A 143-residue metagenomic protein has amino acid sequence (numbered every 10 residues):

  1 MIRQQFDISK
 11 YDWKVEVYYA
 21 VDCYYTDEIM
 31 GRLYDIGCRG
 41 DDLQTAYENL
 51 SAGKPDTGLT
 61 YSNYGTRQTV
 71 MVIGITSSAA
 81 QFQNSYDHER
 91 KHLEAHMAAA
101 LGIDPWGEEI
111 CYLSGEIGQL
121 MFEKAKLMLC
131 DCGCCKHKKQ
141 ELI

Functional and structural regions predicted by a protein language model:
M1-M30, A100, D131-I143: N-terminal low-structure segments adjacent to metalloprotease catalytic domains across cellular compartments
C23-R32, C38, L43-Q44: N-terminal secretory signal peptides
I36-A80, L93: Active-site scaffold of zinc-dependent metalloenzymes
G37-G40, A52-G53, G102, K126-L129 (+2 more regions): Short, flexible coil/linker elements and helix-boundary hinge sites characteristic of intrinsically disordered
T76-A80, L101, C111: Acidic-and-aromatic substrate-binding clefts and catalytic sites of carbohydrate-active enzymes
N84-H96: Active-site recognition of the HExxH zinc-binding catalytic motif
H96-G102: Short helix/strand-bridging catalytic loops that position acidic/His residues to coordinate divalent metals and engage
D104-C135: Post-HExxH zinc-binding segment in Zn-dependent metallohydrolases
